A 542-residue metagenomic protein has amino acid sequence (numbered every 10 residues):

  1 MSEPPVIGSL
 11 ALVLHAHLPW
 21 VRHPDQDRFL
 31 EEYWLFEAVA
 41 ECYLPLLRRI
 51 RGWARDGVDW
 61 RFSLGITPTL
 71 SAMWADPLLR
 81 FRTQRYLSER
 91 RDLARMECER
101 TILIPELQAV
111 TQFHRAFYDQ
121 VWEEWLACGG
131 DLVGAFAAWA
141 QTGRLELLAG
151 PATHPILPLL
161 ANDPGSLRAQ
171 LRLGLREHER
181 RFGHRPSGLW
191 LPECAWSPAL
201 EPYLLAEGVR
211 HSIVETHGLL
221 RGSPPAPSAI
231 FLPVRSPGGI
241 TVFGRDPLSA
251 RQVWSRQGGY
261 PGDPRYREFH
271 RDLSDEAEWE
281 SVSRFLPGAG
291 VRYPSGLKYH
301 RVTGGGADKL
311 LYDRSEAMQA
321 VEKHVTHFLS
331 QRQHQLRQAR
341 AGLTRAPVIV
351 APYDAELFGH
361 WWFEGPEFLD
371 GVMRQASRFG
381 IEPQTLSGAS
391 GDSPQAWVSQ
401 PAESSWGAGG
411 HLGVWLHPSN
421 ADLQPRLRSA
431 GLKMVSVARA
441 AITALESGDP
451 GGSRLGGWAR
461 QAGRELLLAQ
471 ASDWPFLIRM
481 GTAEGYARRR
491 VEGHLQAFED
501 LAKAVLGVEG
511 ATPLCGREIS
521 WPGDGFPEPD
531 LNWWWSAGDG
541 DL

Functional and structural regions predicted by a protein language model:
E3-R61, I66-Q108, A226-L542: Active-site and substrate-binding clefts of carbohydrate-active enzymes
P4-V6, R51-D59, G130-L148, R168 (+2 more regions): Acidic (Asp/Glu)-rich catalytic clusters
F36-R48, W125-V133, L167-G174: Aromatic- and glycine-enriched glycan-recognition loops and surfaces that form the carbohydrate-binding subsites
L78, R82-A138, L147-A161: Active-site-proximal, glycine-rich beta->alpha crossover segments in alpha/beta enzymes that shape flexible
I156, V209-G222, E382-S387: His/Asp/Glu-enriched short active-site or ligand-binding loop at hydrolase and phosphoryl-transfer sites
P164-L191, Q331-V350: CE4/NodB-like, metal-dependent polysaccharide N-deacetylase domain that modifies extracellular/periplasmic N-acetylated
R185-W196, D354-F358, A483: Conserved short loop/turn motifs at secondary-structure junctions
A195, L200-V209, P225: Hydrophobic, small-residue-rich alpha-helical packing segments that form membrane-like cores
